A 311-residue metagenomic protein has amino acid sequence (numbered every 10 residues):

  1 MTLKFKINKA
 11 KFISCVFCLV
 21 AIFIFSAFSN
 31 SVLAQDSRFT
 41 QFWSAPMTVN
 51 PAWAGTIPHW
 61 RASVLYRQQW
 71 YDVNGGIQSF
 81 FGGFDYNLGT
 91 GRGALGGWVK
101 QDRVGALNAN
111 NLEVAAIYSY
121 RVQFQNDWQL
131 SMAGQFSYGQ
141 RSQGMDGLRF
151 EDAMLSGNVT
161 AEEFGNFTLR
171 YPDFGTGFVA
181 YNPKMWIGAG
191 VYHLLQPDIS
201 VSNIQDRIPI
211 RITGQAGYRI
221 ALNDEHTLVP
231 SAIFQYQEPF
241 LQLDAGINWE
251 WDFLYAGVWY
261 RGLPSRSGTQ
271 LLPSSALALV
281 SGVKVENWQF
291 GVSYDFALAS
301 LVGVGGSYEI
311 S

Functional and structural regions predicted by a protein language model:
M1-I13: N-terminal secretory signal peptides that target proteins for export/translocation
M1-K4, A21-I22, W259-R266: Short regulatory "switch" loops immediately downstream of catalytic or recognition motifs within protein catalytic
C15-A27: Bacterial N-terminal signal peptides
F28-A34: Sec/Tat signal peptide C-region and signal peptidase I cleavage site
Q35-S311: Subset of outer-membrane beta-barrel
